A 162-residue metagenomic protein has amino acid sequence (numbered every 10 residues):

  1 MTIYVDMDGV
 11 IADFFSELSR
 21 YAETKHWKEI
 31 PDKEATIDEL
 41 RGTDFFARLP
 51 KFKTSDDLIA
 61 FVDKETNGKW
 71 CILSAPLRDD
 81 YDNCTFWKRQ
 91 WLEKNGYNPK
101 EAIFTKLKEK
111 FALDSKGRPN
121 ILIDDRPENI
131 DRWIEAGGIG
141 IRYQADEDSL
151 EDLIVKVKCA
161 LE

Functional and structural regions predicted by a protein language model:
M1-T43, E135: Active-site neighborhood of HAD-like aspartate-dependent phosphohydrolases
T2, I103-E128, W133: Conserved Lys-Pro-Asp/Glu-containing loop-to-beta segment of HAD-superfamily phosphomonoesterases, centered on
G9-A12, E17-L18, P76-D80, K108-K110 (+2 more regions): Short, solvent-exposed loop/turn segments at secondary-structure junctions
A47-K51, S55-K88, L92: Substrate-recognition element of Asp-dependent hydrolases with the DxDx(T/V) motif
T66, N98, A136-G137: Short, structured coil segments at secondary-structure junctions
Q90-F104, C159-E162: Structural recognition of alpha->loop->beta junctions
F111-K116, D152-E162: Short amphipathic alpha-helix with an adjacent loop that forms part of the alpha/beta core around
N120-K156: Acidic, Mg2+-coordinating phosphoryl-transfer loop and its flanking beta/alpha structural elements, shared across
